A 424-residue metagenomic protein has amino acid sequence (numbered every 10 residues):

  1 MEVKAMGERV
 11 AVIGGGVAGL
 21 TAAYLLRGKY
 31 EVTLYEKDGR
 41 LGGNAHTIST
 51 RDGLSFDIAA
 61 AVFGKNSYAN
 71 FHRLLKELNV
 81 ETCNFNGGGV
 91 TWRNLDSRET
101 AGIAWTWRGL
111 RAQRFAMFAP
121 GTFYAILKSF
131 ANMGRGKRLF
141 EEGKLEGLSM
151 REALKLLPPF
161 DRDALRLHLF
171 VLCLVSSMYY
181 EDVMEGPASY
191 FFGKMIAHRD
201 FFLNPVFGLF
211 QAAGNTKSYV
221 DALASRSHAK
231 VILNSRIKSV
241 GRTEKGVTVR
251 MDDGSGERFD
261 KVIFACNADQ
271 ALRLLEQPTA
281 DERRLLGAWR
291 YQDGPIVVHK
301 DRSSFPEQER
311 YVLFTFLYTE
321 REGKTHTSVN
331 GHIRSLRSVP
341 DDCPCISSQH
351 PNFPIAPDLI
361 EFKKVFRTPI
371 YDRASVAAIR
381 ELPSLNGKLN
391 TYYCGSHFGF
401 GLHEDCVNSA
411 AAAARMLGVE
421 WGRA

Functional and structural regions predicted by a protein language model:
E8-L34: N-terminal Rossmann-like FAD-binding beta1-loop-alpha1 element of flavoenzymes
A18, R40, D269: Conserved Rossmann-like nucleotide-cofactor binding loop
R27-R51: Glycine-rich FAD pyrophosphate-binding loop
I48-H72: N-terminal glycine-rich dinucleotide-binding loop that anchors FAD/FMN and/or NAD(P) in oxidoreductases
K65-A188: Mobile amphipathic helical/loop "lid" adjacent to a hydrophobic cofactor/ligand pocket
M195-D252: Helical element adjacent to the flavin cofactor pocket in flavoenzyme catalytic cores
K238-S239, T243-T368: Mid-domain catalytic core of redox enzymes that form a hydrophobic substrate pocket/lid adjacent to a catalytic redox
T325-A424: Conserved flavin/dinucleotide-binding core of flavoenzymes
